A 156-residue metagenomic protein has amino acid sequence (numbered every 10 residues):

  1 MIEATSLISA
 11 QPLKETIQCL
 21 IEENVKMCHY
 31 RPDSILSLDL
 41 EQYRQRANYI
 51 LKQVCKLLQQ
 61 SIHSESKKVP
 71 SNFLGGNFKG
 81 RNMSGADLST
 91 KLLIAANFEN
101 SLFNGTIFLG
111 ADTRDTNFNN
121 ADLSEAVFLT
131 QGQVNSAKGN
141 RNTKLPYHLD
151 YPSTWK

Functional and structural regions predicted by a protein language model:
M1-I62: Terminal amphipathic alpha-helical/low-complexity segments used for targeting or macromolecular assembly
K52-C55, Q59-K156: Tandem repeat scaffolds
